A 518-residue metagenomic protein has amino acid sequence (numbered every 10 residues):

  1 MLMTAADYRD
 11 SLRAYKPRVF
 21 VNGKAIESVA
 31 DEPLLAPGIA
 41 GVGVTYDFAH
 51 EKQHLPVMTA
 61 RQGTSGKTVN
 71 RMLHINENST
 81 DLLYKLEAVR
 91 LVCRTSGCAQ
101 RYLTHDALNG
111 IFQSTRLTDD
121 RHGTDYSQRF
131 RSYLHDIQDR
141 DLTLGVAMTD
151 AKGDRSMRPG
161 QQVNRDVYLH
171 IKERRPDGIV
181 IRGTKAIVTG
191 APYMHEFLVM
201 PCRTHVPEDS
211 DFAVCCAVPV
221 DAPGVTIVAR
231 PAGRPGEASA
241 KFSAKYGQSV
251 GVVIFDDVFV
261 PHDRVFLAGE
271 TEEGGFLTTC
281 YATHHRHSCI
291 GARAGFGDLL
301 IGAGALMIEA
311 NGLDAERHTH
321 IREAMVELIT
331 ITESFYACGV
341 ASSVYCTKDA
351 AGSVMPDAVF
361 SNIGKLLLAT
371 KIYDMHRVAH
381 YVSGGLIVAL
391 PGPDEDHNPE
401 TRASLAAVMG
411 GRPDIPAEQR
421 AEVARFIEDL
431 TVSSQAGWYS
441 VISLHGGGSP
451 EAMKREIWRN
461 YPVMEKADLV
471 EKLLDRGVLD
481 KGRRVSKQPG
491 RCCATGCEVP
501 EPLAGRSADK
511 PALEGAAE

Functional and structural regions predicted by a protein language model:
M1-Y46: N-terminal-proximal low-complexity accessory segments that begin disordered and transition into the first
D47-L144, E196: Internal helix-loop-helix
T115-R182: Gly/Pro-rich turn-and-neighbor structural signature
R121-G123, A310-I321, C346-A351: Inter-helical turn/loop segments and adjacent helix faces that build the functional surface of alpha-helical bundle
T184, V188-P235: A short core secondary-structure module
E237-E333: Glycine-rich beta->alpha junctions and the first turn(s) of the following alpha-helix
E323-K348, L367-T370, D374, H380: Loop-to-helix element that buttresses phosphate recognition and phosphoryl-transfer chemistry
V359-E498, P502: Alpha-helix capping/hinge segments and adjacent helical runs
